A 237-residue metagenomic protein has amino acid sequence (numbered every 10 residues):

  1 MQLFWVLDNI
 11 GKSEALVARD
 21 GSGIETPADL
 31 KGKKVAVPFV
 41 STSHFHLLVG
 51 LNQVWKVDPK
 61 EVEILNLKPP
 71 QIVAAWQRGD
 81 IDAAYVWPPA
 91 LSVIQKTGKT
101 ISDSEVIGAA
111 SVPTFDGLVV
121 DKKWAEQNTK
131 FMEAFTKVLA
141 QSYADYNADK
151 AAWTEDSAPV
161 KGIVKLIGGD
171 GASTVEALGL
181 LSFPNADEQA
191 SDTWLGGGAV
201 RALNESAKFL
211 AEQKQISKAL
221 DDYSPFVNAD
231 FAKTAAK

Functional and structural regions predicted by a protein language model:
M1, G32-K33, I81, T97-K99 (+1 more regions): Loop/turn elements at helix/coil->beta-strand transitions in domains of secreted/extracellular proteins
M1-L67, D82-P88, S104-E105, S111-V112: Short, glycine-/small- and polar/acidic-enriched structural segments that line small-molecule recognition paths
D8-A18, Q95, K99-W124, M132 (+2 more regions): Periplasmic-binding protein-like
L67-T100, D121: Ligand-binding pocket segment of bilobal, Venus flytrap-like solute-binding proteins
E126-Q215: Secondary-structure end/capping motifs
V200-K237: Conserved C-terminal helix/tail region of periplasmic/extracytoplasmic solute-binding proteins
